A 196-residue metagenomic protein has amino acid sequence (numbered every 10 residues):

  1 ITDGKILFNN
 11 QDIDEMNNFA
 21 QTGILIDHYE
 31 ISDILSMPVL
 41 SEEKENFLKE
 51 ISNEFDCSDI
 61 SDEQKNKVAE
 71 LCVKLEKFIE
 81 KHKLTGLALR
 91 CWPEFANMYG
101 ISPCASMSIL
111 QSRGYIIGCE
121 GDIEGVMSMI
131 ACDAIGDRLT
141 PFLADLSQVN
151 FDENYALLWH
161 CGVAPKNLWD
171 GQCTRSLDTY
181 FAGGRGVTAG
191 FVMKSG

Functional and structural regions predicted by a protein language model:
I1, I6-F8, I13-L25, K67-G196: Anaerobic metallocofactor- and corrinoid-dependent redox/one-carbon enzyme cores, especially those from methanogenesis
I1-F55, I60: Cap/lid and interdomain-hinge subdomains that line or gate substrate/regulatory clefts in soluble alpha/beta enzymes
I51-C72, Q148: Extended, charge-rich low-complexity interaction segments
